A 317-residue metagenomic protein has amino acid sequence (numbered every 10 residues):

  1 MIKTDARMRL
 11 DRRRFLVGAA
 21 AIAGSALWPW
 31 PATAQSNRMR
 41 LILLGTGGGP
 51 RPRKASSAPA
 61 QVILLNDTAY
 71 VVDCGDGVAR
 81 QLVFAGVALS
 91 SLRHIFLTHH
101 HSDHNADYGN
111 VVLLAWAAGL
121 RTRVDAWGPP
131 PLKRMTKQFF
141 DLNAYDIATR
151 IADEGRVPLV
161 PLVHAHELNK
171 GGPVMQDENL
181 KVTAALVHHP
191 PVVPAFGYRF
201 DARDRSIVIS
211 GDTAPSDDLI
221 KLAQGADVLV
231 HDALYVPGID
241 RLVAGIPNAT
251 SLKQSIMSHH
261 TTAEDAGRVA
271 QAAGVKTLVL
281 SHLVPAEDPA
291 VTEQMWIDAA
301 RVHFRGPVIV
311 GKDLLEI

Functional and structural regions predicted by a protein language model:
I2-R12, L16-G24, A34-A214, Q294-E316: Binuclear metal-dependent hydrolase catalytic cores
P29-P31: N-terminal signal peptide c-region/cleavage motif recognized by signal peptidases
F196-G197, S206, A214-L315: Cap/insert and terminal regions of metallo-dependent hydrolase folds
